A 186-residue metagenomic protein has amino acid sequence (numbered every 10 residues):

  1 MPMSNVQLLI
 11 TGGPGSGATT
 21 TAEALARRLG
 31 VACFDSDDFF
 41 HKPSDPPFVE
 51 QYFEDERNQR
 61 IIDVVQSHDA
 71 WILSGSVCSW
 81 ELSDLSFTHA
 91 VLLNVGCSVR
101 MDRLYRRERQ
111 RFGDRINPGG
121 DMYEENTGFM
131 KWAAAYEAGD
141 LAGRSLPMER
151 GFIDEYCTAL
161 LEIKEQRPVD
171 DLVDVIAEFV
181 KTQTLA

Functional and structural regions predicted by a protein language model:
P2-S4, K131-A186: NTP-dependent small-molecule kinase module
I10: Hydrophobic anchor at the beta1->P-loop junction of P-loop NTPases
G13: P-loop (Walker A) phosphate-binding loop of NTP-binding proteins
S16: ATP-binding Walker
T19: Walker A/P-loop
E23, R27-Q66: Conserved substrate/cofactor phosphate-moiety recognition/catalytic segment in nucleotide-dependent phosphotransferases
E54-S98: Glycine-rich phosphate-binding loop used to anchor ATP phosphates in small-molecule kinases, encompassing both
V95-R144: A glycine- and Lys/Arg-enriched "phosphate-lid" helix/loop adjacent to the NTP-binding pocket of small-molecule kinases
